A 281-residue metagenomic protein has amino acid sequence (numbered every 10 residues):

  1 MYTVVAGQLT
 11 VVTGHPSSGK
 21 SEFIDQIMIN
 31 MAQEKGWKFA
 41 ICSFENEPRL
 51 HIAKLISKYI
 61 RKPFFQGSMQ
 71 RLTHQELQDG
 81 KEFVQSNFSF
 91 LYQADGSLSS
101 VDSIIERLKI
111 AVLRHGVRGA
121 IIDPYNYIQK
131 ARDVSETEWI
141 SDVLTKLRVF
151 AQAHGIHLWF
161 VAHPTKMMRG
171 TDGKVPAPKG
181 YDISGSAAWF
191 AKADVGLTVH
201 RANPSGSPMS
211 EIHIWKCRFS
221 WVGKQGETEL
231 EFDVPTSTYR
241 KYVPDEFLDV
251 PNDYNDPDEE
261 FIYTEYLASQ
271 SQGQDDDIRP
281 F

Functional and structural regions predicted by a protein language model:
M1-K62, P257-S269, D276-F281: The Walker A/P-loop phosphate-binding site
T10-V12, A40-C42, S89-L91, W159 (+1 more regions): Hydrophobic/aromatic beta-strand patches that form the interior of the parallel beta-sheet core in alpha/beta enzyme
E34-G116, K130, E227-E229: Cytosolic-facing regulatory segments adjacent to core modules
F44, H163, R201: Cofactor-binding loop segments of dinucleotide-utilizing enzymes, especially the Rossmann-like FAD- and NAD(P)+-binding
F65-Q70, Q93-L98, Q129-S141, T171-Y181: Flexible beta-alpha connector loops of hexameric P-loop NTPases
V101-V117, V149-H154, M167-F281: C-terminal regions of RecA-like/P-loop NTPase motor modules
V117-F150: Helical hairpin unit composed of two closely spaced alpha helices linked by a short loop
I121-I122, I156-H163: Structural recognition of the conserved hydrophobic beta-strand(s) that form the central parallel beta-sheet of P-loop
